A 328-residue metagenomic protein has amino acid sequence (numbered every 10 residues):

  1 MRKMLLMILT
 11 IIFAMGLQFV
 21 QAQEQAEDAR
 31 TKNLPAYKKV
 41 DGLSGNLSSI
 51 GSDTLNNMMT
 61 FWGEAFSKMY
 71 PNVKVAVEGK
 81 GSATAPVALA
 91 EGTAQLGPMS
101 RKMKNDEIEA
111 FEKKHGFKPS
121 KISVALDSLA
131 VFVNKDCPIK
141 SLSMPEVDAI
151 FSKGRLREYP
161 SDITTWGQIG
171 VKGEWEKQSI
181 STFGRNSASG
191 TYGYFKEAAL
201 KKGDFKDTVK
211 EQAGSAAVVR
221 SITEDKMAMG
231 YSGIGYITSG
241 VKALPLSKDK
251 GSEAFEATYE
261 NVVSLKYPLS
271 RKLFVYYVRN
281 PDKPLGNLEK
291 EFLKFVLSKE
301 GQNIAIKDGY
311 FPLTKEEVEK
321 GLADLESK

Functional and structural regions predicted by a protein language model:
M1-M4: Positively charged n-region of N-terminal signal peptides that target proteins for export
L6-M7, A22: Short amphipathic alpha-helical "recognition" segments used for binding
M7-G16: Bacterial N-terminal signal peptides
F19: Cationic, low-complexity basic patches in intrinsically disordered or flexible, solvent-exposed regions
A22-K328: Flexible loop/hinge segments at secondary-structure junctions
